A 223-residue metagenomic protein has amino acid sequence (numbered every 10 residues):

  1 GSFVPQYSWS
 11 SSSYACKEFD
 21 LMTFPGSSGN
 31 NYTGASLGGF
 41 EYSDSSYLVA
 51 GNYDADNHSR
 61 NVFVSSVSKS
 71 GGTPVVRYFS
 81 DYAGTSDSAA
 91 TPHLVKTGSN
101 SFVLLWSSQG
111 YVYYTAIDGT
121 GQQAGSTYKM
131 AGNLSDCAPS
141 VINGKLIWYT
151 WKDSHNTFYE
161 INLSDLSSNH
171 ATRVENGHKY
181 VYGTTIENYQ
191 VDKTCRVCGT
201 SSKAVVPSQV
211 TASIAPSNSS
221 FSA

Functional and structural regions predicted by a protein language model:
G1-R173: Extracellular, repeat-based ectodomains that mediate carbohydrate processing or recognition
T172-A223: Extracellular modular ligand-binding repeats in secreted and cell-surface proteins
